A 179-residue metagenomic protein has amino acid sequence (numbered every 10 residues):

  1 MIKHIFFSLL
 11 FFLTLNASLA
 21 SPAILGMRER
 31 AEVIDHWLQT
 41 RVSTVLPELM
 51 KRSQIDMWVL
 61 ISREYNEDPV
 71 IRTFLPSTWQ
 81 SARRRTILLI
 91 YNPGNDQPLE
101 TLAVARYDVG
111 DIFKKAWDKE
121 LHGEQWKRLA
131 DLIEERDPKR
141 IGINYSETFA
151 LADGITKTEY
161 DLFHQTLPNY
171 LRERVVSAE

Functional and structural regions predicted by a protein language model:
M1-H4: Positively charged n-region of N-terminal signal peptides that target proteins for export
F7-N16: Bacterial N-terminal signal peptides
L19-E179: A composition/biophysics-driven feature that prefers long, compositionally simple stretches
